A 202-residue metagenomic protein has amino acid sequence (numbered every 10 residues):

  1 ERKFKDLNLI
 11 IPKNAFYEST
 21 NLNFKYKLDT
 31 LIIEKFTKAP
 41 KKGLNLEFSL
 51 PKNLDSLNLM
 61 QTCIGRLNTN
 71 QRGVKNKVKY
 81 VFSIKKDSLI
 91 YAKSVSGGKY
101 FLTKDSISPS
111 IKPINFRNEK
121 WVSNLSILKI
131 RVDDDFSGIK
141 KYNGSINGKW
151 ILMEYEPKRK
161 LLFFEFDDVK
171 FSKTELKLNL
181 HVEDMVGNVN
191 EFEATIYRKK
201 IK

Functional and structural regions predicted by a protein language model:
P12, E47-P51, I127-D135: Short edge beta-strand/loop segments characteristic of extracellular beta-sandwich folds
E18-N68: Proteolytic processing hotspots in large secreted/extracellular or virion-associated proteins and select intracellular
K38-A39, N118-N124: Short, solvent-exposed loop/linker segments at the N-terminal edge of repeated beta-sheet extracellular domains
E47-L50, D87-S96, L161-V169: Exposed aromatic-hydrophobic patches
G65-V74, S145-I151: Change "in extracellular beta-sheet-rich domains … of secreted and cell-surface proteins" to "in beta-sheet-rich domains
V95-G97, L125, K173-K177: Extracellular Ig-like/FN3 beta-sandwich strand-entry sites
S106-S110: Proline-centered linker/hinge motifs at extracellular inter-domain junctions
R131-K202: Long, low-complexity serine/threonine/glycine- and acidic-rich segments characteristic of extracellular
